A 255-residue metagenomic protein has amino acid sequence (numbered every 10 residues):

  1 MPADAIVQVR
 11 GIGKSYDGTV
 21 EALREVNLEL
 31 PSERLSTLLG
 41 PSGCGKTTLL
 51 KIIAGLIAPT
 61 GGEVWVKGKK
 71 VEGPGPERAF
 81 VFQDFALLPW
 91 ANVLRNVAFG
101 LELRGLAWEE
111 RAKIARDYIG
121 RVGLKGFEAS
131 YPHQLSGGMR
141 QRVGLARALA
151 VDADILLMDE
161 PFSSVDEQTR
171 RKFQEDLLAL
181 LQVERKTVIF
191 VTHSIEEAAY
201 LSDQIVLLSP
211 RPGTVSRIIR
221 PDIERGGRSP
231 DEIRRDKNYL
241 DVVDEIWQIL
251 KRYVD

Functional and structural regions predicted by a protein language model:
L39-P41: The feature captures the beta-strand-to-loop junction immediately N-terminal to the Walker
A54: Helix-to-loop junction immediately C-terminal to a conserved catalytic motif
G62-P74, I114: Conserved ABC transporter NBD signature motif
V81, L145: Hydrophobic anchor residue at the start of the ABC signature
A91-A98: Short coil-to-helix segment of the ABC ATPase nucleotide-binding domain corresponding to the Q-loop/switch region
E102, A107-F127, A179: Conserved ABC ATPase "signature" region
S130-H133, V151: Conserved signature/switch motifs of ABC ATPase nucleotide-binding domains
